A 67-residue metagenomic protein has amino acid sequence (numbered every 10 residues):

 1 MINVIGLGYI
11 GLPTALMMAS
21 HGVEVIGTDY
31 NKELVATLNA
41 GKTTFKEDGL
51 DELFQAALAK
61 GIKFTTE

Functional and structural regions predicted by a protein language model:
M1-E67: Structural/interface elements that position substrates and couple domains in central-metabolism enzymes
